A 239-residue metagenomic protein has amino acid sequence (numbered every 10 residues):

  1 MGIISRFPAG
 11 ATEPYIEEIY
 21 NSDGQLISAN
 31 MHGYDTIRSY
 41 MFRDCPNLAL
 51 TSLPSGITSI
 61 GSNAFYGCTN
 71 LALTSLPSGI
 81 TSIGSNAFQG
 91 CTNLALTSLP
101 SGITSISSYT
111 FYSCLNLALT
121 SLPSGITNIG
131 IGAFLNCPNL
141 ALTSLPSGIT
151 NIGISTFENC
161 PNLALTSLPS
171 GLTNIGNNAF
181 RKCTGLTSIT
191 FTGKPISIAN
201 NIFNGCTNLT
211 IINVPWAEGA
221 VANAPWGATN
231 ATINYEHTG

Functional and structural regions predicted by a protein language model:
M1-G2: Trimeric viral appendage architectures of receptor-binding fibers, tailspike depolymerases, and tail needles
F7-T36, C45-S59, T69-S82, T92-S105 (+6 more regions): Structural signature of tandem-repeat unit edges
F203, A224-G227: A structural signal for leucine-rich repeat
